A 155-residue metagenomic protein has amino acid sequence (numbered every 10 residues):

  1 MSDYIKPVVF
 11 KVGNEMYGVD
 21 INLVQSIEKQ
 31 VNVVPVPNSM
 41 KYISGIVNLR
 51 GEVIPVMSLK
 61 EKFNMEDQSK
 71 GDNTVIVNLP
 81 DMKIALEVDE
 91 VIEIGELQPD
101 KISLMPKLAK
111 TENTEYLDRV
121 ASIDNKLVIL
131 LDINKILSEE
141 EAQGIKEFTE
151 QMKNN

Functional and structural regions predicted by a protein language model:
M1-N155: An acidic, low-aromatic, low-complexity terminal/linker signal
